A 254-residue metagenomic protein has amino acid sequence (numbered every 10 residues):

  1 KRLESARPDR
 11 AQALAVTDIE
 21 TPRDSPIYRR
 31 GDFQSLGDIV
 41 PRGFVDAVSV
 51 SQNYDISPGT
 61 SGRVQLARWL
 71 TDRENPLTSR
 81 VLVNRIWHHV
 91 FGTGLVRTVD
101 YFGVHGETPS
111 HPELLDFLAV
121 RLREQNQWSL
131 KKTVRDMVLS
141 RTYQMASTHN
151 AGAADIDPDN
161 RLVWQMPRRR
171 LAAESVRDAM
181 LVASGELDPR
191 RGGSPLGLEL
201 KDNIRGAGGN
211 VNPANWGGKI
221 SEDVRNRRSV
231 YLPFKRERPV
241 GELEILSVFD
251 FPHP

Functional and structural regions predicted by a protein language model:
K1-R228, R236-P254: Primarily short, surface-exposed interaction patches in extracytoplasmic proteins
P233: Thioester-forming pentapeptide GCGEQ
